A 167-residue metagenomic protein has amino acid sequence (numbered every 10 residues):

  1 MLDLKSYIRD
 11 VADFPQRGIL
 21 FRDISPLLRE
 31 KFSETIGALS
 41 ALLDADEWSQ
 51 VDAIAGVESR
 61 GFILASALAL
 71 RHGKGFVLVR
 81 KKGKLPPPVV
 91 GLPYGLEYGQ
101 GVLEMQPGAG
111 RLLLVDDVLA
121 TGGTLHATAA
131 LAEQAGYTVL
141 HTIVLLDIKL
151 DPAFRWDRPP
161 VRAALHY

Functional and structural regions predicted by a protein language model:
M1-Q50, Q106-G108: Active-site-facing substrate-recognition patch
L4-Y7, H126-Y167: PRPP-dependent phosphoribosyltransferase catalytic core
S49-E58: Short glycine-rich phosphate-binding loop at a beta-alpha junction
V51-D52, G110, L140: Conserved acidic residues
G56, L114-V115: Generic enzyme active-site microenvironment
I63-H72: Short Gly/Thr/Asp-enriched flexible loops that form oxyanion-binding sites at enzyme active sites
K74-L113: Short, glycine/charge-rich flexible loops or terminal/linker lids adjacent to PRPP-binding catalytic cores
D116-A129: Acidic, divalent-metal-coordinating active-site segment for phosphoryl/phosphodiester hydrolysis, typified by short
